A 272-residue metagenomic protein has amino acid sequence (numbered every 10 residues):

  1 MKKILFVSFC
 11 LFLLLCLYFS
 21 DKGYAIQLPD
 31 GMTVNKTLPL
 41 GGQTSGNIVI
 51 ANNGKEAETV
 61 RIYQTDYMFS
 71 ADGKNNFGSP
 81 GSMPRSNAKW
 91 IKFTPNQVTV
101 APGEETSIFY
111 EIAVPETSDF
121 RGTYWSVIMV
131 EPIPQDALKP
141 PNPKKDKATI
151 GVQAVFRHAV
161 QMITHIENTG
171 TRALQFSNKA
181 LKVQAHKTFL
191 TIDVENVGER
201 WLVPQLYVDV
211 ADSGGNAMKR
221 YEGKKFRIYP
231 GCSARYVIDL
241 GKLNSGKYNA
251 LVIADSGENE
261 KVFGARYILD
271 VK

Functional and structural regions predicted by a protein language model:
G23-E58, Q97, A173-K187: Beta-sheet-dominated interaction scaffolds and their linkers
L28-D30, K55-E111, Q205-V208, D212-A217: Surface-exposed binding patches on compact interaction domains or structured appendages
V34-T37, T94-V100, I163, K179 (+4 more regions): Beta-strand-rich interaction surfaces with strong enrichment in secreted/lumenal proteins
G41-N47, T106-I108, D119-V127, H186-L190: Short, solvent-exposed loop/turn segments enriched in Ser/Thr/Gly
T44-G46, V98-E111, G231-I238: Short Pro-Gly-centered flexible turn/kink motifs
N47-A51, F189-V197, D239: Short edge beta-strand/loop segments characteristic of extracellular beta-sandwich folds
G54-E56, E116, P134, N196-L202 (+3 more regions): Short, acidic/polar linear motifs in exposed loop/turn regions
T59-M68, A113-T164, S245-K272: Terminal connector regions
